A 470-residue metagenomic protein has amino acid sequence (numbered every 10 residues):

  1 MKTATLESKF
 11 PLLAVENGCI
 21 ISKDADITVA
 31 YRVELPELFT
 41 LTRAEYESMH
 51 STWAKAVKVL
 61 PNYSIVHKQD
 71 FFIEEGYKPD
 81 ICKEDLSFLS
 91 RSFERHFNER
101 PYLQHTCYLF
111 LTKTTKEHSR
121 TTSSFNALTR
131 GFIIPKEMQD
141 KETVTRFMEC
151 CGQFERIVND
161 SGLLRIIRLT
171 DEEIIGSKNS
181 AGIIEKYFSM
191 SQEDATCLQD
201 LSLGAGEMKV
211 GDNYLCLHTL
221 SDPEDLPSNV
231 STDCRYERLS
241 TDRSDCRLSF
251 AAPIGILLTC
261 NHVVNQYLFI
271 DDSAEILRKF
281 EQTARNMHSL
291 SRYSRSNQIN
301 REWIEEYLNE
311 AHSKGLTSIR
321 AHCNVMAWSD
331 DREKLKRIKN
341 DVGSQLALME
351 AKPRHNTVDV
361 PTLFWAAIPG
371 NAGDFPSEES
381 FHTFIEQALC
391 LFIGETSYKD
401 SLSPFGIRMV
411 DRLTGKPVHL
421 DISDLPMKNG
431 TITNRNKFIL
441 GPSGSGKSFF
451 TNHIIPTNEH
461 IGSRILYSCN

Functional and structural regions predicted by a protein language model:
M1-E395: Extended, folded cores of ATP/NTP-driven motor/assembly subunits in large transport and secretion machines
R43, S51-K58, P404-N470: Glycine-rich phosphate-binding loop of nucleotide-binding enzymes
A252-I254, L391-F392, Y398, M409 (+2 more regions): Generic hydrophobic/packing signal
S380-G406, D411-D421: Extreme N-terminal, non-catalytic leader segments that precede Walker-type/kinase nucleotide-binding cores
